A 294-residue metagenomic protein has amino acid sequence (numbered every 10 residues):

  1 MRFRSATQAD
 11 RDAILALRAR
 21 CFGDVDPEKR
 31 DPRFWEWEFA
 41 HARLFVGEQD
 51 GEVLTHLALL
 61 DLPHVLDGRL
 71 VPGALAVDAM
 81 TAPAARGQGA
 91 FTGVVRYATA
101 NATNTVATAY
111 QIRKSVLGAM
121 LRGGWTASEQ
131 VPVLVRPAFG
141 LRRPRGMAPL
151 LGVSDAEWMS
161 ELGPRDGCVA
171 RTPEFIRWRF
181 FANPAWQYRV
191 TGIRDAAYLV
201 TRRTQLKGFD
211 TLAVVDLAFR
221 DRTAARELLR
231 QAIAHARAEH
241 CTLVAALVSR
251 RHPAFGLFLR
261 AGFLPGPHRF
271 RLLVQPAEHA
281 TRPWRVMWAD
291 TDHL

Functional and structural regions predicted by a protein language model:
M1, E52-H56, A74, D195-L199 (+1 more regions): Glycine-rich phosphate/pyrophosphate-binding loop shared by adenosine-nucleotide-utilizing enzymes
D12-Q49, L66, L117, L121-V215: Amide-forming acyltransferase catalytic core, primarily the GNAT-like/NAT-type and related acyltransferase folds
F34-W37, A58, L75-D78: Basic, Lys/Arg-rich alpha-helical nucleic-acid-recognition elements, primarily the DNA-binding modules of transcription
A42, A102-V106, W186-Y188, A238-C241: Short, high-confidence coil segments that cap the C-terminus of an alpha-helix and link into the following beta-strand
A58-L75: A broadly used, surface-exposed interaction patch
L70-P83, F209-R220: Conserved acetyl-CoA binding element of GNAT-fold acetyltransferases
D78-T81, R86-A100, R222-A234: Conserved acetyl-CoA-binding loop-helix of GNAT-fold acetyltransferases
T105-L150, V200-L294: Active-site/acyl-donor-binding loops of N-acyltransferases
